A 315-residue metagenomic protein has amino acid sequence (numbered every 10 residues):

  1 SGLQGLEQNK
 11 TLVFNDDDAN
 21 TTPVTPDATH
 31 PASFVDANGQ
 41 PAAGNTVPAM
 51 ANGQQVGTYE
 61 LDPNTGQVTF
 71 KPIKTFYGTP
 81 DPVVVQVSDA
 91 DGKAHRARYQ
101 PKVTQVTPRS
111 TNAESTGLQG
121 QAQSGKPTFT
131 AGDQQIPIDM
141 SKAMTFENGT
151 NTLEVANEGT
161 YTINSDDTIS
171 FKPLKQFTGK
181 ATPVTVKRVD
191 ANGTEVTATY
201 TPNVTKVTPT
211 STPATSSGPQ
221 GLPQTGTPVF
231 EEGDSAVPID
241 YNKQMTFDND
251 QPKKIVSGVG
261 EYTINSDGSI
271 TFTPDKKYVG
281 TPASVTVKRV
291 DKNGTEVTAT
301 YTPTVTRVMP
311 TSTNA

Functional and structural regions predicted by a protein language model:
S1-L6, S115-Q121, S216-L222: Short, solvent-exposed loop/linker segments at the N-terminal edge of repeated beta-sheet extracellular domains
Q4, Y77-G78, Q119, T178-G179 (+3 more regions): Surface-exposed loops/turns
L6-Q67, K71, A97-R98, Q121-T168 (+6 more regions): Surface-exposed or secretory-pathway low-complexity segments enriched in glycine-proline and Ser/Thr/acidic residues
K71-Y77, K172-T178, T273-V279: Short, surface-exposed loop/turn segments at beta-strand-coil junctions that are enriched for proline with nearby
G78-A90, G179-D190, G280-K292: A short beta-strand micro-motif common to beta-rich folds, especially ectodomain repeats
D91-V106, N192-V207, G294-V308: C-terminal edge beta-strand
V106-N112, V207-P213, M309-N314: Proline-enriched interdomain boundary motifs that mark the N-terminal boundary and often initiate the first structured
